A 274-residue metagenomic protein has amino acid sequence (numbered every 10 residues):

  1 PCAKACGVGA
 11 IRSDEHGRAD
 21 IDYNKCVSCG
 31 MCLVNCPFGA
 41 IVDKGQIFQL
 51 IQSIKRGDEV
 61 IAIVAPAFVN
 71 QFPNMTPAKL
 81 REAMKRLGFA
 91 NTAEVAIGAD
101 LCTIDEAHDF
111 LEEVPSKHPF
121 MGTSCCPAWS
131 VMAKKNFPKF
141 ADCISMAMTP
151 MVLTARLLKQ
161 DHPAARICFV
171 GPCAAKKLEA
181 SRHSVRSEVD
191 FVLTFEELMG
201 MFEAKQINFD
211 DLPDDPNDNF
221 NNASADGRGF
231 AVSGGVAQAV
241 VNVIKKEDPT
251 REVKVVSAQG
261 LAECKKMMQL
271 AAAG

Functional and structural regions predicted by a protein language model:
P1-Y23, V27, M31-I47: Iron-sulfur cluster-binding cysteine motifs and their immediate structural context in ferredoxin-like electron-transfer
D43-G274: Iron-sulfur-associated redox domains of electron-transfer enzymes in respiratory and anaerobic energy metabolism
